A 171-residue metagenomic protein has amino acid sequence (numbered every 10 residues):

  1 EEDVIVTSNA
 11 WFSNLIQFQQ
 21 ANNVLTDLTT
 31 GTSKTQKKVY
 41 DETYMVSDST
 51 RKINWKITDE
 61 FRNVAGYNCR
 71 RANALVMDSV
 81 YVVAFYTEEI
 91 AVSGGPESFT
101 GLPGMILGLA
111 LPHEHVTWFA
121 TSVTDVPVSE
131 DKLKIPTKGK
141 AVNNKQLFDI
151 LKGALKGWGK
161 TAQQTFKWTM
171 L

Functional and structural regions predicted by a protein language model:
E1-L171: Extended soluble regions of mature proteins
